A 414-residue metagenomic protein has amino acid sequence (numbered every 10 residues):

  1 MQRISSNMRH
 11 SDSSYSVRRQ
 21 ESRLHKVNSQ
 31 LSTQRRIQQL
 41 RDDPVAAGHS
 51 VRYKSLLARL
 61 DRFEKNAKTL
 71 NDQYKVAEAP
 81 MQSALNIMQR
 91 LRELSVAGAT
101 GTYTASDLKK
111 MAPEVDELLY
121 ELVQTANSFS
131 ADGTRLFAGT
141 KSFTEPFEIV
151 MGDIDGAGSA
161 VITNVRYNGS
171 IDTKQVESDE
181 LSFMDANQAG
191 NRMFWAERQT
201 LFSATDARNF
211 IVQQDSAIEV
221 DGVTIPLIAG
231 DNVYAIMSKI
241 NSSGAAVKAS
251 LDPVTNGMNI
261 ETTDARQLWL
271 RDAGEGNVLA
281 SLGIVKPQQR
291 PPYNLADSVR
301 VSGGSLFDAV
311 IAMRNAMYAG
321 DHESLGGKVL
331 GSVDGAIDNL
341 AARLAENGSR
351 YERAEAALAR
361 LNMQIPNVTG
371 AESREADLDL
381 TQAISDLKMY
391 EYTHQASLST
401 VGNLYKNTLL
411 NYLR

Functional and structural regions predicted by a protein language model:
M1-E145, M184, D231, S238 (+2 more regions): Amphipathic alpha-helical polymerization modules
L56, T144-F147, M193-F194, D264-D272: Short, charged/polar, Gly/Pro-enriched secondary-structure boundary elements
Q82, Q89, R166, D172-K174 (+1 more regions): Threonine/glycine-rich low-complexity segments that form extended coil/beta-edge repetitive scaffolds
A112, D116-S170, V176, N259-E261 (+1 more regions): Charged mid-protein connector segments
P113, A126, A207-D272: Extended, beta-strand-rich, solvent-exposed assembly scaffolds of outer structural proteins
M151-S159, I218-D221, V254-S305: Acidic, small/polar residue-enriched beta-strand/turn segments
S178-E180, A186-G190, L251, T262-D264 (+1 more regions): Flexible glycine-/small-residue-rich
N187-S216, L282-M317: Extracytoplasmic segments of membrane-associated envelope/inner-membrane machinery
